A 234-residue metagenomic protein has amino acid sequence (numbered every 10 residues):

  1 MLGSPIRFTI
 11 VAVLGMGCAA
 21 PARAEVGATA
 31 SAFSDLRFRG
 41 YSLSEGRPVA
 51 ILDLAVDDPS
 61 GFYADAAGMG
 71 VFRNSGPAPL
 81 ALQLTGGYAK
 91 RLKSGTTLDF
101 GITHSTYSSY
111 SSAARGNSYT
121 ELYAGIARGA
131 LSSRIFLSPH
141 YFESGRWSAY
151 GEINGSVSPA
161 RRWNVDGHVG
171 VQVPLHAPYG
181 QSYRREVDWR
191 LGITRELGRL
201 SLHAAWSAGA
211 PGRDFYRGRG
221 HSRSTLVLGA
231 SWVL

Functional and structural regions predicted by a protein language model:
M1-G27, L234: Cleavable N-terminal export/targeting peptides
A24, G46-A50, A78-L82, T96 (+5 more regions): Residues that define the transmembrane beta-barrel architecture of outer-membrane proteins
A24-N74: Short glycine/proline- and aromatic-enriched beta-strand/turn motifs that initiate or cap beta-hairpins
V26-A28, S60-A66, S94-F100, A130-I135 (+2 more regions): Repeated loop/turn-to-beta-strand initiation elements of outer-membrane beta-barrel proteins
A32-F38, G68-F72, K90, H104-S108 (+6 more regions): Transmembrane beta-strands of outer-membrane beta-barrel pores
R39-R47, V71-L80, S109-G116, H140-A149 (+2 more regions): Solvent-exposed loop/turn segments connecting transmembrane beta-strands in outer-membrane beta-barrel proteins
N117-P178: Detector for outer-membrane/organellar transmembrane beta-barrel domains, recognizing the amphipathic beta-strand
G129, L191-S201, G220-L234: Outer-membrane beta-barrel "beta-signal"
